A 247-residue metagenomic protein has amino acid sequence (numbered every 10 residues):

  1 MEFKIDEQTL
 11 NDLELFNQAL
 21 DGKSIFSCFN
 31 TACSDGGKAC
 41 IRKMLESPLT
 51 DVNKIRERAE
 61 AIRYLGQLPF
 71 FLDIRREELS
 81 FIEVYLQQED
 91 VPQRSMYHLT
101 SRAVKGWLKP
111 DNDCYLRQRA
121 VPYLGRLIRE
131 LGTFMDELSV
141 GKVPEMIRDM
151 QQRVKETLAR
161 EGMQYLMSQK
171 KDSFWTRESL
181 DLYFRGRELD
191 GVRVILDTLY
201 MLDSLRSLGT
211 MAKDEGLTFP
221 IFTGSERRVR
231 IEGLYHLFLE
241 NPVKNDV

Functional and structural regions predicted by a protein language model:
M1-E161, Y165, T198-M201, L234: Conserved amphipathic alpha-helical "coupling/scaffold" segments that transmit conformational changes between domains
K4-Q8, V192, D214-E215: Low-complexity, intrinsically disordered or weakly predicted helical/coil tracts enriched in serine/threonine
Q8-T9, L13-F16, L20-G22, F174 (+3 more regions): Mixed-charge, polar/low-complexity N-terminal
F29-N30, E188, L217-F219: Generic recognition of flexible, low-complexity loop/linker segments
I55, M150, T157, D181 (+1 more regions): Intracellular alpha-helical coupling/juxtamembrane segments of multi-pass membrane proteins
T100-K109, S173-F184: Short, charged/polar, low-complexity loop and linker segments that flank or interrupt alpha-helical bundles
K155-D181: Extended, charged coiled-coil "arm/hinge" scaffolds of SMC/Rad50-like chromosome-maintenance ATPases and other large
V194-V247: Conserved NTPase motor "head" modules and their coupling/switch loops across ABC/AAA+ ATPases, GTPases, and GHKL ATPases
